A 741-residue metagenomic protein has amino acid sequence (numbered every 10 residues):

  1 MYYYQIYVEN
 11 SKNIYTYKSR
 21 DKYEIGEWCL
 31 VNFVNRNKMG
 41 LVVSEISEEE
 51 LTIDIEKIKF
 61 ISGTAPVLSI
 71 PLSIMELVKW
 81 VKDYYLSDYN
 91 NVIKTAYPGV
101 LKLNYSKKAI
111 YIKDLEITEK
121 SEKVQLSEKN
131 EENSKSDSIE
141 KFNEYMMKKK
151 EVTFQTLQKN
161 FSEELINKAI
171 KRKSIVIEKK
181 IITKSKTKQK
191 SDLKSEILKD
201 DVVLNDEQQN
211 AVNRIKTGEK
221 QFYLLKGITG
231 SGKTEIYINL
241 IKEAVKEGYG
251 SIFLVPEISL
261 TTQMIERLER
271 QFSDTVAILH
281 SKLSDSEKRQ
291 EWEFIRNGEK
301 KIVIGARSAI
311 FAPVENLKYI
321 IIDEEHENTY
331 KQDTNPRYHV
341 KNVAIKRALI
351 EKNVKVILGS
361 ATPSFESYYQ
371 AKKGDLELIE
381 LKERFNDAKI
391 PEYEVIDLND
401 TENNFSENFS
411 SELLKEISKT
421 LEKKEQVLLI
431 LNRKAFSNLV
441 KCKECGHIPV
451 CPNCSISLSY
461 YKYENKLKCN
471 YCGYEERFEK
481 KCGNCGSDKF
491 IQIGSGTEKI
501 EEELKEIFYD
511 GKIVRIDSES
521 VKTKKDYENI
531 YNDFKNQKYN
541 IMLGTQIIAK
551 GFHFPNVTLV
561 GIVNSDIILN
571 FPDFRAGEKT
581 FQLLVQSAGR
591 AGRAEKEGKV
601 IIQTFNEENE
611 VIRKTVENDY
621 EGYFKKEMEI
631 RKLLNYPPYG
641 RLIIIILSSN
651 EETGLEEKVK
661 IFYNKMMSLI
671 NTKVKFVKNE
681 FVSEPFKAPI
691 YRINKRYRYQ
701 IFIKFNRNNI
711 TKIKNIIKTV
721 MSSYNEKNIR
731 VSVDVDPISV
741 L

Functional and structural regions predicted by a protein language model:
M1-S360, K373-A388, F702, I710-L741: Accessory, non-ATPase domains that flank or precede helicase/AAA+ motor cores in DNA-metabolism machines
S87-N91, K102, E151-V152, Q221 (+7 more regions): Intrinsically disordered or highly flexible coil/loop and linker segments, enriched in small and charged/polar residues
E178, I430, Y461, Q603 (+2 more regions): Solvent-exposed beta-strand sheet faces enriched in polar/charged residues
S195, K199-N205, Q209, N213 (+4 more regions): Inter-lobe coupling/hinge segments of SF2-like helicase ATPases
C442, E657-I661, N715-I716: Composition- and surface-driven signal marking solvent-exposed, interaction-prone regions in large proteins
T653-S668: Extracytoplasmic/periplasmic
M666, K678-N709, I716-V720: C-terminal structured "cap/appendage" subdomains that terminate the fold
L669-A688, K727-D736: Short beta-strand elements
